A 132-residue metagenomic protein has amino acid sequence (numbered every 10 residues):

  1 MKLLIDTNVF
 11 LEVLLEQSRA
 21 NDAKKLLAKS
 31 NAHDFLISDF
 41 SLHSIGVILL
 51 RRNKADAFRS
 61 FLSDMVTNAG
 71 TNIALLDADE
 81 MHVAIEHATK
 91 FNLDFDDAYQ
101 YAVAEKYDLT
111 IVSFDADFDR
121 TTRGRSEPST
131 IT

Functional and structural regions predicted by a protein language model:
M1-I37, R51-S63, T132: Short, well-structured N-terminal submotif of metal-dependent ribonuclease cores
M1-K2, N68, N72-I73, Y101 (+1 more regions): Acidic, PIN/NYN-like endoribonuclease modules and their adjacent C-terminal/linker elements
I5-D6, L36-S38, N92-D94, D115-A116 (+1 more regions): Histidine- and aromatic-rich ligand-binding microenvironments
T7, A78, D97-A98: Conserved glycosyltransferase catalytic-site signature
F10-L11, L42, F118-D119: A generic structural signal for short hydrophobic patches within well-formed alpha-helices
N31-H33, H87-N92: A short glycine/serine-rich beta->alpha loop
V66-T89: Acidic catalytic patch
